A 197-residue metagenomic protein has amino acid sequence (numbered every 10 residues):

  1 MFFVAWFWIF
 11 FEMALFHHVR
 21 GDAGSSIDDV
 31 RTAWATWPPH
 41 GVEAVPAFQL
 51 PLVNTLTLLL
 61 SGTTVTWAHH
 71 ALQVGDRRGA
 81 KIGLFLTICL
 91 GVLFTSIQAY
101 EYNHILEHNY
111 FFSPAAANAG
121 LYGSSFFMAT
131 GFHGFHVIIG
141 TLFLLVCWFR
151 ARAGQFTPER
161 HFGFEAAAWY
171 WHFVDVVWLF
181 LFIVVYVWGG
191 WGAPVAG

Functional and structural regions predicted by a protein language model:
M1-G197: ...captures the hydrophobic TM-helix bundle architecture rather than a specific catalytic motif, and can also fire on
